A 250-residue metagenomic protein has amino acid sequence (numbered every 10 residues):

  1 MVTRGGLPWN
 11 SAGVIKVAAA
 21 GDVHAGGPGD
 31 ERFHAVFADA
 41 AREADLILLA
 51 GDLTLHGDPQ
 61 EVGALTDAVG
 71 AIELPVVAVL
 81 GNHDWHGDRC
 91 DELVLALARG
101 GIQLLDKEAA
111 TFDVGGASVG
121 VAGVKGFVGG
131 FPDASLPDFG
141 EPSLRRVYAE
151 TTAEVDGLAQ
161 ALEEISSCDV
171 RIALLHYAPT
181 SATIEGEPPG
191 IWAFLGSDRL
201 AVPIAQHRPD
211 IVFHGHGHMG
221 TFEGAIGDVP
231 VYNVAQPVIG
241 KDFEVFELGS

Functional and structural regions predicted by a protein language model:
M1-L74, W85-E92, L144, Y148 (+2 more regions): N-terminal active-site segment of His-dependent metallophosphoesterases
G13-V14, F112-G115, E185, G190-W192 (+2 more regions): Binuclear metal-dependent phosphoesterase catalytic core
A19-G21, I47-D52, V76-N82, Q103-E108 (+3 more regions): Active-site neighborhood of phospho(di)ester-bond hydrolases with catalytic His/Asp-centered motifs
V23-A25, D91-W192, A235-P237, L248: Conserved catalytic scaffold of divalent metal-dependent phosphoesterases
H24-G29, T54-P59, N82-L93, T111-V114 (+4 more regions): Active-site environment of divalent metal-dependent phosphoester hydrolases
A35-F37, A64-A68, V94-A96, D138 (+2 more regions): Glycine-rich, phosphate-binding/catalytic loops in enzymes
I72, G100, I226-V229: Short, structured coil segments at secondary-structure junctions
